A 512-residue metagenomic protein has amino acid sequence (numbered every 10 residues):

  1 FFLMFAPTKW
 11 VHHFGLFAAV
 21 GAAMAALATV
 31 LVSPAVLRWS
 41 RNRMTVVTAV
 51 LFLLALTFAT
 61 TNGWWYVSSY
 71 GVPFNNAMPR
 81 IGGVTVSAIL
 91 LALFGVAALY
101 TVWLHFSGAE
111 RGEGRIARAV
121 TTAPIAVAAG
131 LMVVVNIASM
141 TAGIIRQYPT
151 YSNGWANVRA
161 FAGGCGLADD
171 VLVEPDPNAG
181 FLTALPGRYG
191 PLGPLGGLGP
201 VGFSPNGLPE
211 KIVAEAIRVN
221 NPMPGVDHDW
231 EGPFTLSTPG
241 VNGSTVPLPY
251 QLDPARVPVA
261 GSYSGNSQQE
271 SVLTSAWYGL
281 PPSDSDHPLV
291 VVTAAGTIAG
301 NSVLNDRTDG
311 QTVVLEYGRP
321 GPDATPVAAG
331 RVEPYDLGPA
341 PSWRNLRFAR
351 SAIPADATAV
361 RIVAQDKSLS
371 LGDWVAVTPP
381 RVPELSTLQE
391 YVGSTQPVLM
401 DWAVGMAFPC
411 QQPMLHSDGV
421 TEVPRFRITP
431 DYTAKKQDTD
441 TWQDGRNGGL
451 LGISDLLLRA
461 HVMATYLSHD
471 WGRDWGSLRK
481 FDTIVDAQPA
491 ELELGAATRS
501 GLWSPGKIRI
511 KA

Functional and structural regions predicted by a protein language model:
W10-V30: Hydrophobic/aromatic-rich transmembrane helices and adjacent perimembrane loops
M44-P205: Transmembrane helical bundles and short interhelical boundary loops of multi-pass, membrane-embedded
Q251-D286: Short beta-strands within extracellular/lumenal beta-sheet-rich domains
A276-N305: A short beta-strand element within beta-rich, extracytoplasmic domains of secreted/secretory-pathway proteins
P288-V291, F348-K367: Noncatalytic modules at the cell exterior or secretory-pathway interfaces, chiefly beta-strand-rich lectin/adhesion
I298-P334: Extended low-complexity, serine/threonine- and proline-enriched intrinsically disordered segments
A324-S351: Extracellular carbohydrate recognition and processing domains and analogous Trp-centered ligand-binding platforms
A364-K435: Exposed low-complexity, polar/acidic, P/S/T/G-rich flexible segments that act as propeptides, protease-susceptible
